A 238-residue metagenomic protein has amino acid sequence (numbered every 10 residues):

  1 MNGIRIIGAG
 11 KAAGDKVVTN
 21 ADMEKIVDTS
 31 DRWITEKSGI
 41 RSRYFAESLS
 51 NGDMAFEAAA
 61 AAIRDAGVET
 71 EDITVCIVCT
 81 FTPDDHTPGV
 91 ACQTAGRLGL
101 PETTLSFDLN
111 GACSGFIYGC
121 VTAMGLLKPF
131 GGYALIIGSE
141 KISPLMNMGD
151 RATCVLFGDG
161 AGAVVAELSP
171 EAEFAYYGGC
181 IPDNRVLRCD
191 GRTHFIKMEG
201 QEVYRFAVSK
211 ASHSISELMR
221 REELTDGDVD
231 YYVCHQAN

Functional and structural regions predicted by a protein language model:
M1-S48, M148-S209, H213-E217: Condensing-enzyme catalytic core mediating Claisen C-C bond formation in acyl metabolism
I6-G8, I34, A62, C76 (+5 more regions): Buried hydrophobic positions in well-ordered alpha/beta secondary-structure cores of metabolic enzymes
A12, C79-D84, G111-S114, G138-S143: Acidic, glycine-rich active-site loops and adjacent beta-strand->loop/helix elements that engage anionic groups
T35-K37, R41-D53, F81-Y133: Conserved catalytic cysteine-centered active-site region of acyl-thioester-dependent Claisen-condensing enzymes
A58-T74, H213-D230: Phosphate/pyrophosphate-binding loops at sites that engage ATP/ADP/AMP, CoA/4′-phosphopantetheine, polyphosphate
T74-I77, L105, Y133-E140: A short, small-residue-rich loop immediately preceding and capping a beta-strand
C79-D85, V229-N238: Glycine-rich phosphate-binding loops at beta-strand->alpha-helix junctions
K128, G132-G158: Flexible, glycine-rich active-site loops centered on histidine and acidic residues that chelate a metal or position
